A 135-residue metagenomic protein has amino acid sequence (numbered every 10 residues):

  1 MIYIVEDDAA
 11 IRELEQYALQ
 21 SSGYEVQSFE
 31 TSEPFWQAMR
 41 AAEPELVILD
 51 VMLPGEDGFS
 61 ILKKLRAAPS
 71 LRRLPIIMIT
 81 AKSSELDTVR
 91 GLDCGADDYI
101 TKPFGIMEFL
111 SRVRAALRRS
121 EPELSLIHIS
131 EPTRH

Functional and structural regions predicted by a protein language model:
M1, A115-S130, R134: Short, Lys/Arg-enriched segments at the junction into DNA-binding effector domains of transcriptional regulators
E6: Conserved acidic carboxylate
R12, P54, R72, S84 (+1 more regions): The feature encodes the CheY-like receiver
G23-S32, A38: Short hydrophobic/Thr-rich beta-strand motif most characteristic of the beta2 strand and flanking loop of CheY-like
A42-I48, L53: Active-site beta3 strand of CheY-like receiver
V51-M52, I77, K82: The short loop immediately C-terminal to the conserved phospho-acceptor aspartate in CheY-like receiver
